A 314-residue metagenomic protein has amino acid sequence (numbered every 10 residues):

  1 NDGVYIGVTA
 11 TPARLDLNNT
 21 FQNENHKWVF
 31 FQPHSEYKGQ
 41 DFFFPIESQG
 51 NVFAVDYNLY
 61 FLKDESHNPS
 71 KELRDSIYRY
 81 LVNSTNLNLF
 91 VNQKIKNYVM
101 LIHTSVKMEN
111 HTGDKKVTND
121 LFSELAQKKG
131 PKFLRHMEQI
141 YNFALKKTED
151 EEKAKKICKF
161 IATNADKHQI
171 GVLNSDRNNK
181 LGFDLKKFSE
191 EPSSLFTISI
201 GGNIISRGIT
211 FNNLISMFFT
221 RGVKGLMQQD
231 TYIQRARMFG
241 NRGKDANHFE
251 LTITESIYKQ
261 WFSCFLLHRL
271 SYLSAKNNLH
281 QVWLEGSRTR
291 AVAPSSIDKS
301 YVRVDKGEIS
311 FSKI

Functional and structural regions predicted by a protein language model:
N1-F90, V99: Conserved P-loop NTPase catalytic core
D2-G3, E24-W28, N97, N212-I215 (+1 more regions): Short glycine-/polar-rich loops that comprise or flank the Walker A/P-loop and associated switch/sensor motifs
V8-P12, H34, T104-V106, I200-I204 (+1 more regions): A short beta-strand-to-loop transition that corresponds to the Sensor-1 phosphate-sensing loop of AAA+ P-loop ATPases
L15-L17, G39-F42, N110-T112, L181 (+3 more regions): Short helix/loop capping segments that flank catalytic or ligand/cofactor-binding pockets
N18-F31, F44-G50, D114-F122, I215-F218 (+3 more regions): Short secondary-structure boundary/capping segments
F53-E138, N142, F239-F249, I253-I314: C-terminal helicase lobe and adjacent C-terminal extensions/tails of nucleic-acid helicase motors
Q93-T197: Conserved C-terminal RecA-like helicase domain
N178-K259: Conserved RecA-like P-loop NTPase helicase motor core
